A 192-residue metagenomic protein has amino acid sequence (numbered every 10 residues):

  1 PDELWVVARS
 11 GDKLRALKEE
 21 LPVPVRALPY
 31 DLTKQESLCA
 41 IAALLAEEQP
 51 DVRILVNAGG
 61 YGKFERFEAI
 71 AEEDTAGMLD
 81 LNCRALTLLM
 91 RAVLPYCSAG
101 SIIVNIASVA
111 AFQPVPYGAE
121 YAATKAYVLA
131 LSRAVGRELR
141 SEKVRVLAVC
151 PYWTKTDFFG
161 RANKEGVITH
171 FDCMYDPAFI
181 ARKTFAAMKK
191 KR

Functional and structural regions predicted by a protein language model:
D2-A16: Conserved glycine-rich Rossmann-like NAD(P)H-binding loop of the short-chain dehydrogenase/reductase
L21-E36: Rossmann-fold cofactor-recognition segment
A58-K63: Conserved NAD(P)H cofactor-binding loop of Rossmann-fold oxidoreductase domains
R66-F67, A71-G77: Substrate-binding pocket helix/loop in short-chain dehydrogenase/reductase
M90, T124: Active-site helix of classical SDR
S108: Residue(s) in the substrate-gating loop at a strand-loop-helix junction that position the organic substrate next
G136-R192: SDR active-site lid
